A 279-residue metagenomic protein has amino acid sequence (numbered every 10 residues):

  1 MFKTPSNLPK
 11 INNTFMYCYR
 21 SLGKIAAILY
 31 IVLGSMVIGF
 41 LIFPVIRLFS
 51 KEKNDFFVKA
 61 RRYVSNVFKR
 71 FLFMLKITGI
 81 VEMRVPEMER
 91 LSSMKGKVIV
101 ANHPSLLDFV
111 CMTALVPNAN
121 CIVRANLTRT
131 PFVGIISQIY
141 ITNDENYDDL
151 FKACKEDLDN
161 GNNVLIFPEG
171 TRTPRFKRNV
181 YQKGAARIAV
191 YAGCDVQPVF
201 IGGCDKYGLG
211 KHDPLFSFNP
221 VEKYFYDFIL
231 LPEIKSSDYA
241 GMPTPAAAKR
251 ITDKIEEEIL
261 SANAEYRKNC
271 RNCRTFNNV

Functional and structural regions predicted by a protein language model:
M1-F15, F71, T78, M83-P86 (+3 more regions): Soluble, non-transmembrane catalytic domains of enzymes that act on hydrophobic metabolites at membranes
P9-R84: A transmembrane-helix-recognition feature enriched in membrane-embedded lipid enzymes and envelope glyco-/phospholipid
F43-N66, T78, S93-N146: Catalytic core of membrane glycerolipid acyltransferases/transacylases, capturing the structured, soluble-facing
T78-P86, E145-D148, L209-D213: Short gly/ser/thr-rich secondary-structure transition/capping motifs
E82-M83, V164, V196: Hydrophobic beta-strand scaffold residues
G96-V98, G161-F167: Residue-level preference for the first positions of well-ordered beta-strands
C111-M112, I136, E156, R187-Y191: Hydrophobic/aromatic ligand-binding patch that stacks against planar heteroaromatic rings of cofactors or nucleotides
T130-G134, F176-P243, F276: A cross-family acyltransferase "interaction/gating" segment
